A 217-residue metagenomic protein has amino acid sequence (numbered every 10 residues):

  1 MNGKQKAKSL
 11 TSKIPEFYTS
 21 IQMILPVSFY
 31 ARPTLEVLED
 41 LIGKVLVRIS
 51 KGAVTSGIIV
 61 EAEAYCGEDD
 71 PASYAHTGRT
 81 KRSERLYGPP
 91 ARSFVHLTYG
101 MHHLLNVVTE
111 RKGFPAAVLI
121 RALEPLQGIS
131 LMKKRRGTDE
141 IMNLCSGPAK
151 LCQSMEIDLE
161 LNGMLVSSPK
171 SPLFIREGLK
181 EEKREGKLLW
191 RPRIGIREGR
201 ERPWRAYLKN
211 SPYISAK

Functional and structural regions predicted by a protein language model:
M1-I21: Short, basic, low-complexity termini and linkers enriched in Ser/Thr/Gly/Pro that act as targeting/leader peptides
Y18-K217: Conserved, well-structured core segments that form or line functional sites
